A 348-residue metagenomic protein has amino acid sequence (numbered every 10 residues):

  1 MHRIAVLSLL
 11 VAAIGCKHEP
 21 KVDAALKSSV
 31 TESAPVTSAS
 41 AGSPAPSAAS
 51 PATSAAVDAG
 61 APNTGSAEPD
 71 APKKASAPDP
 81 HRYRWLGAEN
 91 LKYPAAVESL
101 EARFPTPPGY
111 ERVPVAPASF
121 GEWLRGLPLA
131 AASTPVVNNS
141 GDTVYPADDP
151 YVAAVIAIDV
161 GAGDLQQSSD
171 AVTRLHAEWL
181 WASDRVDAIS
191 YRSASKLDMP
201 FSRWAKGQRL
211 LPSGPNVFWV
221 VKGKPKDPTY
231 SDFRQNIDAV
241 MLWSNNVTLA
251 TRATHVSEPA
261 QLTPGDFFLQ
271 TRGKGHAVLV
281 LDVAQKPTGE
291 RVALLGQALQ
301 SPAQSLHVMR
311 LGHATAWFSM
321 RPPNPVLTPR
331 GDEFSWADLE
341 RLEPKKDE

Functional and structural regions predicted by a protein language model:
M1-I14: Sec-dependent bacterial lipoprotein signal peptides
I4, P117-F120, Y230, R234: Alpha-helix initiation and N-capping motif
G15-E19: Bacterial signal peptide processing site
P20-S54, N63-T64: Short, low-complexity, disordered segments immediately C-terminal to signal peptides in bacterial exported proteins
G65-D148, A162-Q167: N-terminal module-boundary/linker segments of secreted carbohydrate-active enzymes
D142-T263, L269-A277, D282, T288-G296 (+1 more regions): Acidic/His-rich structured neighborhood in mature extracellular/periplasmic domains
V292-E348: Low-complexity, Gly/Ser/Thr/Pro-rich intrinsically disordered linker/tail segments
